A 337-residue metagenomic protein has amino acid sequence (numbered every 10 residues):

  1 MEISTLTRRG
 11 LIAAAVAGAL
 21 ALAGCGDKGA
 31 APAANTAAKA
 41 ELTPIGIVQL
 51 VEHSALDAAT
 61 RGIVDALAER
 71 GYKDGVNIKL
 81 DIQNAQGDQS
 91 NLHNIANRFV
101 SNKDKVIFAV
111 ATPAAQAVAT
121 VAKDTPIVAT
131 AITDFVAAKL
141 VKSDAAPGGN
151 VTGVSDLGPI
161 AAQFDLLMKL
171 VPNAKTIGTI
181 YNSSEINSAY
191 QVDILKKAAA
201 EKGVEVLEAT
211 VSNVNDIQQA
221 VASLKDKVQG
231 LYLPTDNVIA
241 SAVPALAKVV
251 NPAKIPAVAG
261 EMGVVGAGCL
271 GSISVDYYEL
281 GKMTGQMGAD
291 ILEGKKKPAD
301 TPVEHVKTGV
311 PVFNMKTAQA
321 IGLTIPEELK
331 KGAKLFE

Functional and structural regions predicted by a protein language model:
E2-R8, I12-E337: Short hydrophobic alpha-helices and adjacent helix-cap/hinge residues
